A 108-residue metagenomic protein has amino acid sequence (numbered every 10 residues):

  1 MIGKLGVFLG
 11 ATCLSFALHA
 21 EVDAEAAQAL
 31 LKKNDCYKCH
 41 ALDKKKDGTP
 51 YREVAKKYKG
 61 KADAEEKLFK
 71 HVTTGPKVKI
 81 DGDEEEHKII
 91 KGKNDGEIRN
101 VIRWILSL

Functional and structural regions predicted by a protein language model:
K4-S15: Bacterial N-terminal signal peptides
F16-L31, K57-K59: Electrostatic cytochrome c docking/interface patches
N34-L42, V101: The canonical Cys-X-X-Cys-His
D47-Y58, H71-I102: Axial heme c-ligation environment in periplasmic c-type cytochrome domains
K61-H71: Post-signal/leader-peptide non-cytosolic segments of secretory proteins
I105-L108: Short hydrophobic/aromatic patches at helix-to-coil boundaries
